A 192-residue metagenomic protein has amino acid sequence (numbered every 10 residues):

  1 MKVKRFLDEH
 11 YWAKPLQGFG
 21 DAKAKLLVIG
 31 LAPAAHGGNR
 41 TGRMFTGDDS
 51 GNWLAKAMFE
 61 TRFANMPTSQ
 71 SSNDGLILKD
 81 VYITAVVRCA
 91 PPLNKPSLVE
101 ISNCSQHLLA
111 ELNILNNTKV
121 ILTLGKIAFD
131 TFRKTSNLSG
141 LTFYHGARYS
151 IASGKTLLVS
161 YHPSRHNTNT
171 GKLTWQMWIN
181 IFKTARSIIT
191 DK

Functional and structural regions predicted by a protein language model:
M1-A147, I151-D191: A polyanion-binding, active-site-adjacent surface
